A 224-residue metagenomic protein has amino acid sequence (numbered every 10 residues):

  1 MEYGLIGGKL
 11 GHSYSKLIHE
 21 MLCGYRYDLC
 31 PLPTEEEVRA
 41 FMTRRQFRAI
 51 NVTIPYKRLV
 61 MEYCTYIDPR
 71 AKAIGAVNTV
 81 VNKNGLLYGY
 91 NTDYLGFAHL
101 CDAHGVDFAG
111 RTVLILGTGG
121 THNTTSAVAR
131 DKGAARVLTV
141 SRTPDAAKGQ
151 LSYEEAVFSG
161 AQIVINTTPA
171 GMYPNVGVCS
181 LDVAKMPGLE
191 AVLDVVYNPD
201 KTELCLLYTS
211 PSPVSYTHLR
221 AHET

Functional and structural regions predicted by a protein language model:
E2-H104, L207: Phosphate/diphosphate ligand-binding glycine-rich loop within oxidoreductases
G7, N91, G110-R130: Glycine-rich adenosine-cofactor-binding loop
A134-A147: NAD(P)-binding Rossmann-fold cofactor-contacting core
P144-A161, A184: Short acidic low-complexity segments
V157-G177: Rossmann-like NAD(P)-binding element
Y173-A191: Rossmann-fold NAD(P) dinucleotide-binding segment
M186-L207: ADP-ribose/adenylate-binding Rossmann-like module
Y208-T224: Conserved small/polar residues in nucleotide/adenosyl-binding loops
